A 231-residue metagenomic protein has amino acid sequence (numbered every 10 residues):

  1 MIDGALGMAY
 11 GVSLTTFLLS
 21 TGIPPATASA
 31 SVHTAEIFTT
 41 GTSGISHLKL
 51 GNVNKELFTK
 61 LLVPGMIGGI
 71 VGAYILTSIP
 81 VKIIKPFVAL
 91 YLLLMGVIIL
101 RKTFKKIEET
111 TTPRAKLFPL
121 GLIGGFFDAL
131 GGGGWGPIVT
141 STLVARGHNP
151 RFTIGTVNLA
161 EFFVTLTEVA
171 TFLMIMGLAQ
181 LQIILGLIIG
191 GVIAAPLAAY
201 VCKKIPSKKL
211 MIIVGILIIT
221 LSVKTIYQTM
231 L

Functional and structural regions predicted by a protein language model:
M1-A5, A9-T21, P25, S46-G131 (+3 more regions): Juxtamembrane transmembrane-helix boundary motif
A5, T40, T112, F162-F163: Accessory recognition modules or surfaces
S29-I37, I154-F162, V192, I218: Transmembrane helix-bundle signature of multi-pass membrane transporters/permeases
H33-I45, L93, G133-T142, V164-T167: Hydrophobic, membrane-facing alpha-helical anchors
E36-I37, K102-I107, F162-V164: Short acidic/polar alpha-helix capping motifs at helix-coil junctions
A129-G134, V157: A short glycine-/small-residue-rich loop at the edge of a beta-strand within enzyme catalytic domains
G155, E168-T171: Feature detects amphipathic, helix-rich regulatory segments
